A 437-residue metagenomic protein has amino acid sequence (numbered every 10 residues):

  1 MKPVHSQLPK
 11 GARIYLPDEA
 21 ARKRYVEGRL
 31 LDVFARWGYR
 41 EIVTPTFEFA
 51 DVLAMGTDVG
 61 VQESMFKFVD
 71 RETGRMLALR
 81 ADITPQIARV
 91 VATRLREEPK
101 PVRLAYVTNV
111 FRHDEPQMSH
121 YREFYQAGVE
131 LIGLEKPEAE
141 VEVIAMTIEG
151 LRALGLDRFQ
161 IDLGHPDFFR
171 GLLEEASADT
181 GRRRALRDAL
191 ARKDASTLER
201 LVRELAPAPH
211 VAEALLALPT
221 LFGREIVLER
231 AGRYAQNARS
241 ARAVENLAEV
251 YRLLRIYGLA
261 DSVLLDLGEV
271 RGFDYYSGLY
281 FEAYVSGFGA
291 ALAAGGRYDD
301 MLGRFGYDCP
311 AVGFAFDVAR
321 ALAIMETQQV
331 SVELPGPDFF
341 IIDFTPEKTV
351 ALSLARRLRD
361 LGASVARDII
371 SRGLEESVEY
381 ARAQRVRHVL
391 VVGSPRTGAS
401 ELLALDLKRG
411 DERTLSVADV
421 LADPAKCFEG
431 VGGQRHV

Functional and structural regions predicted by a protein language model:
M1-P85, V141, A145, Q160-D162: TRNA-binding/sensing appendages of the translation machinery
M1-Q7, L173, A178-G181, A185: Charged, compositionally biased N-terminal leader segments and the immediate start of the first structured element
H5-S6, L53-T57, L172, V378-Y380 (+1 more regions): Short secondary-structure transition/capping segments
Y25-W37, E48-F49, T73, T84-E97 (+2 more regions): Positively charged, Gly/Ser-enriched RNA/tRNA-binding surfaces
S64-E72, A178-E199, L259, V285: Acidic, His- and aromatic-enriched active-site or binding-groove loops in soluble protein domains that engage sugars
Y121-A127, L163-G171: Short, conserved phosphate-binding/catalytic loop or strand-edge motifs used in phosphoryl-/nucleotidyl-transfer
R158-F169, L186, V263-G268: Short, surface-exposed recognition loops or helix-turn segments adjacent to catalytic cores
H165, K193-D194, D423: Short, solvent-exposed helix-helix connector turns and helix-capping sites enriched in acidic/polar residues
